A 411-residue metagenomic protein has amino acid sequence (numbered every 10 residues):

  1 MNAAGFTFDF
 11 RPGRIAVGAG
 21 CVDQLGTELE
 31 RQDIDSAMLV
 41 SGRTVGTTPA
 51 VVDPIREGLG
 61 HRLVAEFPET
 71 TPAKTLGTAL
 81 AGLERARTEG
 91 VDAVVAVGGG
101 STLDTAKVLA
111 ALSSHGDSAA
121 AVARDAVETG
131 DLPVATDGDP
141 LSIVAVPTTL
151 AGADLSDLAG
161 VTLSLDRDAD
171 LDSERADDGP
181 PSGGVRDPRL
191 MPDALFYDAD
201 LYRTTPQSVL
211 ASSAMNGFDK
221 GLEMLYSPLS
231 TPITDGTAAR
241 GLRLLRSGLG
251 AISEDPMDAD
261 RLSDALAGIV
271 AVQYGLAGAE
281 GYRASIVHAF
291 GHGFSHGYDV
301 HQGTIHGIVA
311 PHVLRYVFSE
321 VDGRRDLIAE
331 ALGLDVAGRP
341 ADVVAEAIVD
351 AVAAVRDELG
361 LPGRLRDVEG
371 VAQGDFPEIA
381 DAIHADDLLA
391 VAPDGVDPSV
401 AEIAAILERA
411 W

Functional and structural regions predicted by a protein language model:
M1-A93, R366: ATP/NTP phosphate-donor binding region
G5, S114, S118-T231, R324-A331: A glycine/threonine-rich phosphate-anchoring loop and its flanking beta-alpha core in nucleotide/phosphate-binding
V22-L25, T48-P49, L76, S101-A106 (+3 more regions): Short glycine/serine/threonine-rich phosphate/pyrophosphate-binding segments that cradle anionic phosphate groups
A50-D125, T129-A135, A251-L262: N-terminal small/polar loop signature for handling phosphorylated ligands or for N-terminal nucleophile
V94-D104, D137-A153, H288, Q302: Catalytic nucleophile loop
S227-V343: Active-site segments that bind and position negatively charged phosphate/pyrophosphate groups
D335-W411: C-terminal charged capping/lid subdomain of soluble metabolic enzymes
